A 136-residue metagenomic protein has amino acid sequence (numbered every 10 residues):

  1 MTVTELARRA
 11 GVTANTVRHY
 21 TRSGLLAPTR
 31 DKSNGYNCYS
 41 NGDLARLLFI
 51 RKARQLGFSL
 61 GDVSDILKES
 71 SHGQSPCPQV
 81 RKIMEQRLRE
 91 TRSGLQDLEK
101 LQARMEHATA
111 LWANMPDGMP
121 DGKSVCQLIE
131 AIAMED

Functional and structural regions predicted by a protein language model:
M1-S71: Basic helix-turn-helix/winged-helix DNA-binding cores and closely related short helical interaction motifs
S75-D136: C-terminal regulatory/oligomerization modules of transcriptional regulators
